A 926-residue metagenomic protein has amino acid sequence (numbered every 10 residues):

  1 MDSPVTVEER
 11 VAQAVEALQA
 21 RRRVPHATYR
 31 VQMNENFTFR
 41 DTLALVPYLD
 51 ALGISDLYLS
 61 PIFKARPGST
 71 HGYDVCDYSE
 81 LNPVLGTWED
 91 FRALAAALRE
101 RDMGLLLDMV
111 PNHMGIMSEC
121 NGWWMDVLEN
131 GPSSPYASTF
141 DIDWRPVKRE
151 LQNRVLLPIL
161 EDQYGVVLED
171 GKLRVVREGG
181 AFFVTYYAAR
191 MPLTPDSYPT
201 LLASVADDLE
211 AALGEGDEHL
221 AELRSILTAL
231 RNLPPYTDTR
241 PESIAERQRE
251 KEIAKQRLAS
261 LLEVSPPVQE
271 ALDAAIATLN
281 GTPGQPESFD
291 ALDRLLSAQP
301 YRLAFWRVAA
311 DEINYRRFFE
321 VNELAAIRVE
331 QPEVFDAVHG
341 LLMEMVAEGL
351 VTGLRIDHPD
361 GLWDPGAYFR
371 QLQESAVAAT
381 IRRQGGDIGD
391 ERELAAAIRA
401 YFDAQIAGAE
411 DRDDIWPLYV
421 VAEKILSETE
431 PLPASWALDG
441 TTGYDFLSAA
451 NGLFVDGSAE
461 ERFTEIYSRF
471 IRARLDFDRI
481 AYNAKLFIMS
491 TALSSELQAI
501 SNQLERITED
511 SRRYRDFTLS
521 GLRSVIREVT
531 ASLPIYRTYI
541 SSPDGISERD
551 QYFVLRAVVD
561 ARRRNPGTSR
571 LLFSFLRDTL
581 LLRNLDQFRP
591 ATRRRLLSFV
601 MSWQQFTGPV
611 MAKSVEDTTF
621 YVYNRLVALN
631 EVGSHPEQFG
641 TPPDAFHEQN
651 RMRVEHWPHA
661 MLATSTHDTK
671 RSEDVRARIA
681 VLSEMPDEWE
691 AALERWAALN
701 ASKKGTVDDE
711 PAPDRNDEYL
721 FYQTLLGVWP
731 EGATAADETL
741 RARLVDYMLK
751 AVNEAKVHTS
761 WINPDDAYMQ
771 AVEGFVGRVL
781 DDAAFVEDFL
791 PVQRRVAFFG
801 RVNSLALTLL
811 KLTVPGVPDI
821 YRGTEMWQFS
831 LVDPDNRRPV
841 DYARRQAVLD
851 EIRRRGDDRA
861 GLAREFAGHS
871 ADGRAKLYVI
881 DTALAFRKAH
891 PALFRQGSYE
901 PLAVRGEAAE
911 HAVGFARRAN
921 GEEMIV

Functional and structural regions predicted by a protein language model:
D2-H26, R30-N36, G68-D74, S79-L106 (+4 more regions): Alpha-amylase-like alpha-glycosidases and glucanotransferases acting on alpha-linked glucans and related
T42-A65, L341-G353: Catalytic domains of carbohydrate-active enzymes, especially glycoside hydrolases
I62, P359, I425, E825: Flexible loop residues that form catalytic and substrate-binding hotspots at small-molecule/glycan-binding clefts
I546, L831-R874: C-terminal RecA-like lobe
V776-R795, G873-E900: Amphipathic alpha-helical
L807-T808, R822-E825, A908, E923: C-terminal amphipathic alpha-helical interaction region
A875, R905-V926: Carbohydrate-binding surface patches
